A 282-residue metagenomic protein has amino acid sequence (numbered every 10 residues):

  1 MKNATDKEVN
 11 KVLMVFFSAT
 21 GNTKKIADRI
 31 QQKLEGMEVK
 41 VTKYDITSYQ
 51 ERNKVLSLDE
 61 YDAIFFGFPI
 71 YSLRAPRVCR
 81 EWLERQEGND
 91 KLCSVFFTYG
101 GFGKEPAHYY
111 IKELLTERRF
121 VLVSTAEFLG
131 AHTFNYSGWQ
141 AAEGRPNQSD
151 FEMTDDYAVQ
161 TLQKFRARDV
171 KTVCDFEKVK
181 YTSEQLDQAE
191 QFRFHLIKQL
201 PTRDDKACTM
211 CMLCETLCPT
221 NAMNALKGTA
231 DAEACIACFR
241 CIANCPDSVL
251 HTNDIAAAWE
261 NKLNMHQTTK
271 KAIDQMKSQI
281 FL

Functional and structural regions predicted by a protein language model:
K2-L13, T20-S48, K54-K198, A256-N261 (+1 more regions): FMN-binding flavodoxin-like domain, especially the glycine-rich phosphate-binding loop
R52, T229-A232: Short, solvent-exposed loop/turn positions at domain surfaces that link secondary-structure elements or cap domain
L196-K206: DNA-binding recognition helix and immediately preceding turn/loop of helix-turn-helix/winged-helix domains
R203, T209-A230, R240-A258: Iron-sulfur cluster-binding cysteine motifs and their immediate structural context in ferredoxin-like electron-transfer
